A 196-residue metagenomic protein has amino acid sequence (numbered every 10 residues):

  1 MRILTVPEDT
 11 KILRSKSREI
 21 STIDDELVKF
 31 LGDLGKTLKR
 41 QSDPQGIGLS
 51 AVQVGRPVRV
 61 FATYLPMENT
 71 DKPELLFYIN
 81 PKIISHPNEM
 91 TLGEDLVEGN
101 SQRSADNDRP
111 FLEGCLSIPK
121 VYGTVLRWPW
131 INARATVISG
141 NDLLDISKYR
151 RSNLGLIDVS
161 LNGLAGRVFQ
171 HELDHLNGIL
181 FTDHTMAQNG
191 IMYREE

Functional and structural regions predicted by a protein language model:
M1-E196: Positively charged
